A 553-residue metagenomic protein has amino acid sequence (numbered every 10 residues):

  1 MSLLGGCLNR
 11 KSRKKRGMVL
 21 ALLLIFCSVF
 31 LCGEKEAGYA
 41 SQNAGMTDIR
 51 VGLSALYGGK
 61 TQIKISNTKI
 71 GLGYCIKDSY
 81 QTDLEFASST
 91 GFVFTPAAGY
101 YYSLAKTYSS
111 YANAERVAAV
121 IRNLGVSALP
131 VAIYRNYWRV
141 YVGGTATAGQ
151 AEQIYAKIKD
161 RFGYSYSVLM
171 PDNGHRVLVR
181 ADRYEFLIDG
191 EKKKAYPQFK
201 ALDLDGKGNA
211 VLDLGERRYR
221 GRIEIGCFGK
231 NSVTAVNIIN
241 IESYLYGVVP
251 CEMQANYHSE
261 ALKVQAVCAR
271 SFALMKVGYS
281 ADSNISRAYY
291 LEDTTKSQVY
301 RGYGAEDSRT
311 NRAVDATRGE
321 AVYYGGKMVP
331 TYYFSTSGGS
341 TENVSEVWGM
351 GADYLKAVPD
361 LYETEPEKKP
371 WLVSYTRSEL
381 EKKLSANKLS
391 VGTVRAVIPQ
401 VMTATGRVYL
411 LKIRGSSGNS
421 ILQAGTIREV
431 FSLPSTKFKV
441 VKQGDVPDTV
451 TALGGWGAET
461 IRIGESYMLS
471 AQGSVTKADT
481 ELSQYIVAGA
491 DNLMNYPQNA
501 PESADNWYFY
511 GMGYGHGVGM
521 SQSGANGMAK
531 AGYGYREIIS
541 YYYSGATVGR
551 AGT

Functional and structural regions predicted by a protein language model:
S2-T553: Conserved, single-site charged/polar hotspot
